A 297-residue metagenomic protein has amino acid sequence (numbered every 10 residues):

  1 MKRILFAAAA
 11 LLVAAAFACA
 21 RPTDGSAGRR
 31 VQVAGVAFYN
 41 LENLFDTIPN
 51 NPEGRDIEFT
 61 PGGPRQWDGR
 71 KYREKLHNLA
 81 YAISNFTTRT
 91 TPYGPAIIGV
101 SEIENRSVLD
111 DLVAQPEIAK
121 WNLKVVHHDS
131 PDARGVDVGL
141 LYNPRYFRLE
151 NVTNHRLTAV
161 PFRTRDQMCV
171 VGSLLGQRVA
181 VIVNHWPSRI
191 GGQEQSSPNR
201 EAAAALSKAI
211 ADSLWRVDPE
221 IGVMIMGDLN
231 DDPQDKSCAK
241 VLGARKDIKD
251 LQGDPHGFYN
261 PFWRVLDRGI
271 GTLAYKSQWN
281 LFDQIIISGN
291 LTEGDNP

Functional and structural regions predicted by a protein language model:
M1-I4: Positively charged n-region of N-terminal signal peptides that target proteins for export
A7-A16: Bacterial N-terminal signal peptides
C19-G28, S213-V223, D231-P297: Metal-dependent phosphoester-hydrolase catalytic domains
C19-P116, V126-V138: N-terminal, active-site-proximal structural segment of metallo-dependent hydrolase catalytic domains
Y39-L41, W67-D68, Y72-K75, L79 (+6 more regions): Active-site beta-strand/loop signature of hydrolases that rely on acidic residues for catalysis
P52-R55, Q177, V181-S196: Active-site His/acidic residue clusters
P61-Y72, G94-V100, H127-H128, L157-T158 (+3 more regions): Second-shell loop/turn segments in exported
I103-P187: Structured beta-strand-rich core segments of catalytic domains in phosphoester-bond hydrolases
